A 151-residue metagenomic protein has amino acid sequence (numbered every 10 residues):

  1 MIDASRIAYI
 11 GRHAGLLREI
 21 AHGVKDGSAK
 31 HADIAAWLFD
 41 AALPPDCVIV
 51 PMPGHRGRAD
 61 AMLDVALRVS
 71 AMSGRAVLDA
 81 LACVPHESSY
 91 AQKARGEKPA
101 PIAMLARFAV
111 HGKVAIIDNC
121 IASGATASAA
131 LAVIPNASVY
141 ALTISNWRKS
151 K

Functional and structural regions predicted by a protein language model:
M1-V48, L81-H111, W147-S150: Active-site-facing substrate-recognition patch
A4-Y9, S128-K151: PRPP-dependent phosphoribosyltransferase catalytic core
V48, A76-V77, K113, A137-Y140: Residues at the starts of beta-strands that form the adenosine-phosphate
V50, A66: Residue-level signal for inorganic ion chemistry
P51-P53, D118, T143-S145: Short beta-strand/turn micro-motifs composed of small residues that flank or help shape donor/cofactor-binding pockets
P53-M62: Glycine-rich phosphate-binding loops at beta-strand->alpha-helix junctions
G112-C120: Conserved Lys-Pro-Asp/Glu-containing loop-to-beta segment of HAD-superfamily phosphomonoesterases, centered on
C120-A130: Acidic, divalent-metal-coordinating active-site segment for phosphoryl/phosphodiester hydrolysis, typified by short
